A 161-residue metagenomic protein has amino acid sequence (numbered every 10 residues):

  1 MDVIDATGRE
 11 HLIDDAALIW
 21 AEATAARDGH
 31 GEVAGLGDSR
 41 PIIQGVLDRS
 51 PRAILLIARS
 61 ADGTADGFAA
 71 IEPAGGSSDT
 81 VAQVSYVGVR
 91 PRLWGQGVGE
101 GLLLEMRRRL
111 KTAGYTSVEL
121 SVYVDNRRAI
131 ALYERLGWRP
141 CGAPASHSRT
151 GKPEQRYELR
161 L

Functional and structural regions predicted by a protein language model:
M1-D2, G114: Short glycine/proline-enriched coil/turn segments at helix->beta-strand junctions
D2-R92, L103-E105, R109, S146 (+1 more regions): Acetyl-CoA-dependent GNAT
G31, W94-G95, S117-V118: A generic structural signal for short
P51, R59, M106-R107, G114 (+3 more regions): Generic low-complexity, intrinsically disordered sequence content enriched in small uncharged/hydrophobic residues
T64, S78, R90-L104, T112-A113 (+2 more regions): Conserved glycine-rich acetyl-CoA-binding loop
A82, T116-E119, Y123-I130, R135-L161: C-terminal "cap" of GNAT-fold acetyltransferases
